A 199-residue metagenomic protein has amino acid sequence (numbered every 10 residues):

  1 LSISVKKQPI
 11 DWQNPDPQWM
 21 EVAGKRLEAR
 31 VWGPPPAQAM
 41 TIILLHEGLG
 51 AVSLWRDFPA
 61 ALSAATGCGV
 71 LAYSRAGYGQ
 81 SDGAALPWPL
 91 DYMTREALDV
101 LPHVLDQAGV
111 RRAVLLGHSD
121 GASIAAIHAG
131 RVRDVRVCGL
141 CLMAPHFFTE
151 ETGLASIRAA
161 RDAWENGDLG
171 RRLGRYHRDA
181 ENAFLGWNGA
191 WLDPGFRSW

Functional and structural regions predicted by a protein language model:
V5-R26: N-terminal cap/lid segment of alpha/beta-hydrolase-fold proteins
K25-G83: Conserved HGGG/HGGXW glycine-rich cap/lid loop of the alpha/beta-hydrolase fold
P59, L105, A125-A129: A conserved amphipathic alpha-helix that caps or lines the catalytic cleft of carbohydrate- and lipid-modifying enzymes
T66, A72-R112: Active-site loop/oxyanion-hole signature of alpha/beta-hydrolase fold enzymes
G79-D82, H146-S156: A short beta-to-alpha transition loop/helix N-cap that caps and shapes the active-site region
R111-E150: Conserved hydrolase catalytic core segment
G153-R178: A catalytic-pocket lid/entrance helix-loop region that shapes and gates access to the active site across common
W187-W199: Active-site nucleophile elbow and catalytic-triad environment of alpha/beta-hydrolase enzymes
